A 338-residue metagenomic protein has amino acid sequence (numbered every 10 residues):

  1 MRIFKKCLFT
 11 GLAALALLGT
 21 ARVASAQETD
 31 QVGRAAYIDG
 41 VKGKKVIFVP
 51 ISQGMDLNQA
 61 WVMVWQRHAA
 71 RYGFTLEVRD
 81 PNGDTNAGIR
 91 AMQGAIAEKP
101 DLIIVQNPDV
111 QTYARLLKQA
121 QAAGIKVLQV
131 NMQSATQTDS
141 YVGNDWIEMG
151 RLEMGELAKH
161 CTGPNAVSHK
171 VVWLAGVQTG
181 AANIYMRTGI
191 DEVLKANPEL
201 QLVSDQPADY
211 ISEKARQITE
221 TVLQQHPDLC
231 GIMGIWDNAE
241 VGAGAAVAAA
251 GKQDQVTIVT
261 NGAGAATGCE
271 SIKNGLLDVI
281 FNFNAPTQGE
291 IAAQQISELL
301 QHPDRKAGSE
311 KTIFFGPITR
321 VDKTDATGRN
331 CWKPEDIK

Functional and structural regions predicted by a protein language model:
A26-K44, L174, Q178, A182 (+2 more regions): Hinge/cleft segment of the Venus flytrap/periplasmic-binding protein
T29-V64, H68-Y72, L76-R90, G94 (+6 more regions): Extracytoplasmic "Venus flytrap"
G33, V41, G88, V142-H169 (+4 more regions): Hydrophobic alpha-helical segments within soluble ligand-binding/sensing domains
L57-Y72, M149-E156, A181-L200, I218 (+3 more regions): Short, solvent-exposed amphipathic alpha-helices that sit in or adjacent to ligand/effector-binding or catalytic
A70-P81, K170-A175, L194-S212: Short beta-strand elements in bilobed, periplasmic/extracellular small-molecule ligand-binding domains
V78-D80, S134-K159, W173-L174, D205 (+1 more regions): Short beta-strand elements at the ligand-binding edges of bilobed clamshell
L102-A122, I190, S204, A208-E270: Hydrophobic alpha-helical
V110-E148, P164-K170, G264-K273, L277-D278 (+2 more regions): Flexible loop/hinge segments that line or gate small-molecule binding clefts
